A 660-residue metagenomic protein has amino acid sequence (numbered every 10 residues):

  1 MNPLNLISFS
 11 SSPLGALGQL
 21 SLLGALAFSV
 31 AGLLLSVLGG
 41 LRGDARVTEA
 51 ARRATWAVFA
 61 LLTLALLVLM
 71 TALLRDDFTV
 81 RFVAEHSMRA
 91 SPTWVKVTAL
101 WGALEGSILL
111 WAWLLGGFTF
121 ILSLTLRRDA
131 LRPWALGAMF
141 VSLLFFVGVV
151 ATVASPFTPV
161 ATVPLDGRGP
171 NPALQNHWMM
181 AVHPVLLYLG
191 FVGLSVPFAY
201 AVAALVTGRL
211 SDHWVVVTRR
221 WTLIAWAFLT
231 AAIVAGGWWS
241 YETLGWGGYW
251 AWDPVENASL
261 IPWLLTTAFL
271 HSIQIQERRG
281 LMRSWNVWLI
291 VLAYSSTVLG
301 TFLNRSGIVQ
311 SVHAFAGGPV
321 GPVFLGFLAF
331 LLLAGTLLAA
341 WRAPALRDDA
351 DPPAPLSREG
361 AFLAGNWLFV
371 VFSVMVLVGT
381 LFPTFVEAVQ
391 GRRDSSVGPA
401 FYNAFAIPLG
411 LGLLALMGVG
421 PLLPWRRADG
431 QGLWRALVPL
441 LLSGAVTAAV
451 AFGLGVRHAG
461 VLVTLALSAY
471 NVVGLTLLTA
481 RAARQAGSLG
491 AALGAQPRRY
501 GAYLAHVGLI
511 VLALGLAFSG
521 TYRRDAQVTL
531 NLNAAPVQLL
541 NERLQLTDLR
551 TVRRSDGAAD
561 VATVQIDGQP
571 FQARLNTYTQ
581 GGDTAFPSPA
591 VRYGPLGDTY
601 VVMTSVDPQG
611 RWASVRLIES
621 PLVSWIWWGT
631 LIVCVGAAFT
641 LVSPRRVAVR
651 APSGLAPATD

Functional and structural regions predicted by a protein language model:
N2-D660: Solvent-exposed, non-transmembrane regions of integral membrane proteins
